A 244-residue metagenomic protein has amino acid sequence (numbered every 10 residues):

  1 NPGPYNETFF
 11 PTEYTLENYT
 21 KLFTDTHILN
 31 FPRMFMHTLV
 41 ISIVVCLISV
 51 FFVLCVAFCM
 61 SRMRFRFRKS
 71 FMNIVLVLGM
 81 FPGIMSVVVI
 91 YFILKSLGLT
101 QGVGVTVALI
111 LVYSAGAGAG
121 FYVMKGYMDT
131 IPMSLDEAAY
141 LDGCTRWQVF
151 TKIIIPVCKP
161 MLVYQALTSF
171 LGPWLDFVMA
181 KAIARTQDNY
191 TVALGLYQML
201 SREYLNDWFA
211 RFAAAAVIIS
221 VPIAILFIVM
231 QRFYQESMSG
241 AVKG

Functional and structural regions predicted by a protein language model:
N1-G244: A structural signal for multi-pass alpha-helical bundles of membrane permease subunits that mediate small-molecule
